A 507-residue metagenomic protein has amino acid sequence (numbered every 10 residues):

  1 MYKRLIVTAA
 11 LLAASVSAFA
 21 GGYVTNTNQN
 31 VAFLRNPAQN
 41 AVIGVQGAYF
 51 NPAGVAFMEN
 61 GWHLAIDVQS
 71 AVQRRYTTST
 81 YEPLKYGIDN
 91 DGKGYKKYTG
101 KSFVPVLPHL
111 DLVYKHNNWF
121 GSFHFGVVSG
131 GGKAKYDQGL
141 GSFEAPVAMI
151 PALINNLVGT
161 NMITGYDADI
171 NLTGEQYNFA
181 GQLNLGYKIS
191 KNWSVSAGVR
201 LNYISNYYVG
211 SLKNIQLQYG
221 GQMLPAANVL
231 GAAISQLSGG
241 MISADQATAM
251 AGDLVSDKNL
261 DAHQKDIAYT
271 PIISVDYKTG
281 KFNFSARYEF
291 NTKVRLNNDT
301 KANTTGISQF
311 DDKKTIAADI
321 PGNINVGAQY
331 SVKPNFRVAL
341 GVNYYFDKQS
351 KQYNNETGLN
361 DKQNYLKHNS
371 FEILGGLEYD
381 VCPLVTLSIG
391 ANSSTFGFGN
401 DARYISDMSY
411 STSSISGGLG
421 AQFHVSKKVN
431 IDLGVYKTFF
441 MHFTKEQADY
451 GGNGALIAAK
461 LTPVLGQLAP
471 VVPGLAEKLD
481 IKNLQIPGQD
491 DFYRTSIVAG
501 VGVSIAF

Functional and structural regions predicted by a protein language model:
M1-A20: Gram-negative bacterial Sec-dependent N-terminal signal peptides
I6, A53, A180: Active-site phosphate/pyrophosphate-handling residues
A10-L11, V55-M58, L112, K265 (+1 more regions): A general structural signal for short secondary-structure junctions and capping/turn motifs
V16-G130, Y410-S413, Y436: N-terminal, post-signal peptide beta-strand-biased segments of exported outer-membrane/organellar beta-barrel and other
G21-L34, A38, I43, L107 (+1 more regions): Outer-membrane beta-barrel porins/channels
